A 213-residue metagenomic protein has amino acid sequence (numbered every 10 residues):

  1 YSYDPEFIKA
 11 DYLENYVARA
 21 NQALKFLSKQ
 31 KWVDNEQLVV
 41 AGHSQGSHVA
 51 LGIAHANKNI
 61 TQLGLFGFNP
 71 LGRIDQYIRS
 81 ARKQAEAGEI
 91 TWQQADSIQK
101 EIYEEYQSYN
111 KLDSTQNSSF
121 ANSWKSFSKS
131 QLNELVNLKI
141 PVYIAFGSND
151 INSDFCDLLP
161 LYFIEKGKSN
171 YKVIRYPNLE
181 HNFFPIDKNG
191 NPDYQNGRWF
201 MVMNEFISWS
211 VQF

Functional and structural regions predicted by a protein language model:
Y1-E14, P185-D193: Cap/lid segment of the alpha/beta-hydrolase catalytic domain
I8-Q30: Alpha/beta-hydrolase active-site loop
F26-W32, E36-A81: Primarily recognizes the serine-hydrolase "nucleophile elbow" in alpha/beta-hydrolase and SGNH/GDSL folds
G64-N137: Accessory cap/linker subdomain of secreted extracellular hydrolases
L138, I144-F146: Short beta-strand/loop motif that positions the catalytic acidic residue of the alpha/beta-hydrolase fold
I151-L158: Conserved alpha/beta-hydrolase "acid-adjacent" motif
E165-P185: Catalytic histidine neighborhood in serine/cysteine hydrolases with alpha/beta-hydrolase-type architecture
L179-N182, D187-F213: Catalytic active-site module of serine/aspartate enzymes centered on a nucleophile-bearing elbow/loop
